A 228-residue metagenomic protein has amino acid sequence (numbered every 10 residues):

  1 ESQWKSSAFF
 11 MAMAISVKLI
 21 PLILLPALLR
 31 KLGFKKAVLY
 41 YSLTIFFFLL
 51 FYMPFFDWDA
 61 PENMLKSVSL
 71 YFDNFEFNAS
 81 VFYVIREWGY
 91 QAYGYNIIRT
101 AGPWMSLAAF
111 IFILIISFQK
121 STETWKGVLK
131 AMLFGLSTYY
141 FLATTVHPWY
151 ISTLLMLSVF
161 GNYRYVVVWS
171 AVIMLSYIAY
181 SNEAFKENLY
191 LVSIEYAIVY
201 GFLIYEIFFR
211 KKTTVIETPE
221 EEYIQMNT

Functional and structural regions predicted by a protein language model:
K5-L29, F134-F141: Membrane-interface alpha helices of multi-pass inner-membrane proteins
G33-F56: Hydrophobic alpha-helical membrane-interfacial segments at the cytosolic entry of transmembrane helices
Y40-I45, K130-L136, L155-M156, V166-Y177: Central hydrophobic cores of alpha-helical transmembrane segments in multi-pass integral membrane proteins
F46-P54, L136-T144, S170-E183: Aromatic-anchored segments of alpha-helical transmembrane domains
M53-V68: Helix-to-loop transition at the C-terminal end of transmembrane segments
N74-P148, F202, E220-I224: Aromatic/glycine/proline-enriched transmembrane-helix motif characteristic of membrane-embedded glycan-assembly enzymes
A143-L154, E183-V192: Membrane-interface catalytic loops of GT-C/OST-like multi-pass glycosylation enzymes that act
Y163-T228: Aromatic-enriched
